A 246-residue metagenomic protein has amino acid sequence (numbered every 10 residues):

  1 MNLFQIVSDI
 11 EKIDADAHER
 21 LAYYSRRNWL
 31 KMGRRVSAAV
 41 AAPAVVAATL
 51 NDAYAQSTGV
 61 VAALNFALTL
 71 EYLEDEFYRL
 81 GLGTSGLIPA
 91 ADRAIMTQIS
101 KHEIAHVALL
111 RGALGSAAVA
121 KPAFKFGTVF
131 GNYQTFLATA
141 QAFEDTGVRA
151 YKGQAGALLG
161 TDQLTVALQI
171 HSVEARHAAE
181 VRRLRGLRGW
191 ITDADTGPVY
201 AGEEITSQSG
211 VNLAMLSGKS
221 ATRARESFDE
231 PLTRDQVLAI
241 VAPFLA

Functional and structural regions predicted by a protein language model:
N2-Y24, G33-A38, A47-A246: All-alpha RGS (Regulator of G-protein Signaling) helical domain and cognate RGS-like helical scaffolds
